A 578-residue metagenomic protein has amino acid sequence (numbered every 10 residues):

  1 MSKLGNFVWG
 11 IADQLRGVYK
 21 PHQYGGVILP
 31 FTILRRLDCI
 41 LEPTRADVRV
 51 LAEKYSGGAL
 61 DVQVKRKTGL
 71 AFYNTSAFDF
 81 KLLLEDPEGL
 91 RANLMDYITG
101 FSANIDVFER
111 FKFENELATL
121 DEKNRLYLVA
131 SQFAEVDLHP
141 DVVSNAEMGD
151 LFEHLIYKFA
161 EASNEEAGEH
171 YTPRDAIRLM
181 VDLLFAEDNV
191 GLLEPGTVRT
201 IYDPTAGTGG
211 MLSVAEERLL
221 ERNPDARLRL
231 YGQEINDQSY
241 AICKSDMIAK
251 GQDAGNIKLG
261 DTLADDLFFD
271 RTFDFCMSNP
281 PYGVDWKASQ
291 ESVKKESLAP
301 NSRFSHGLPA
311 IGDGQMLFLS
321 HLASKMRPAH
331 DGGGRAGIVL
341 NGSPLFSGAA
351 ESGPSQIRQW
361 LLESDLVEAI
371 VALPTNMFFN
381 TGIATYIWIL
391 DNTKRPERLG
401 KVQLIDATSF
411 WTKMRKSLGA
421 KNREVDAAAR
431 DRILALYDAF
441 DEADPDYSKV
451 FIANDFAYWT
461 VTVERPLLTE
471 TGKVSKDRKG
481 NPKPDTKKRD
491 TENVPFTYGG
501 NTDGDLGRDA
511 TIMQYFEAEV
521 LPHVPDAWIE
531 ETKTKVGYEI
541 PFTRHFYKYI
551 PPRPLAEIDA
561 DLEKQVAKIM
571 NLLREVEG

Functional and structural regions predicted by a protein language model:
M1-N189, N256-L267, A372-T375, L399-D406 (+1 more regions): Non-catalytic, mostly N-terminal accessory regions of nucleic-acid modification and defense proteins
F7, Q14, K20-R36, M180 (+3 more regions): Conserved Class I SAM-dependent methyltransferase catalytic core
V18, K287-D313, S343-G353, P374-N380 (+3 more regions): Short, contiguous acidic/charged loop-to-helix segments that flank catalytic cores in large enzymes
A130-S131, A160, D253-I257, E296-S302 (+3 more regions): Short acidic (Asp/Glu) and glycine-rich catalytic loops that position anionic groups and cofactors
A167-S278, Y282-K294, M316, N341-S343 (+5 more regions): Conserved S-adenosyl-L-methionine
S213, A241, S278-P280, M316-S320 (+13 more regions): Feature representing long, continuous alpha-helical segments
T272-F273, D313-Q315, D331-N341, V367-E368 (+7 more regions): Active-site lining segments that contact anionic ligands and/or coordinate catalytic metals
F379-E470: Flexible, glycine-/basic-rich loop-and-beta segments that form/coincide with the SAM-dependent methyltransferase
